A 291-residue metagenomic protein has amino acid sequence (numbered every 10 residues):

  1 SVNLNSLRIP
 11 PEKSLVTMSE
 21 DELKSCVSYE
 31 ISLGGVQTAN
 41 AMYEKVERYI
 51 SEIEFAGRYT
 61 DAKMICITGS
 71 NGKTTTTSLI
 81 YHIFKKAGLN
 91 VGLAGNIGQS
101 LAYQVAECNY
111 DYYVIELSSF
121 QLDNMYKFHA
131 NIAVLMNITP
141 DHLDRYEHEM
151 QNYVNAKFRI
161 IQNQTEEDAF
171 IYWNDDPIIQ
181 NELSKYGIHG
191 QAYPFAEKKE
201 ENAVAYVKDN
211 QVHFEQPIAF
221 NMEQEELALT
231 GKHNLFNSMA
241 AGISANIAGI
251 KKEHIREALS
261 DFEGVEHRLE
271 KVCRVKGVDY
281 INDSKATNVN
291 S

Functional and structural regions predicted by a protein language model:
S1-S51, I250: N-terminal leader/targeting and accessory segments in enzymes
P11, V16, S51-I53, G95 (+3 more regions): Short loop/edge segments at beta-strand edges and connector loops that shape dinucleotide/nucleotide cofactor-binding
L15, R48, G72, N152 (+2 more regions): Short secondary-structure boundary/capping elements
G34-G35, N40-N174, I178-G190: Phosphate-binding loop of NTP-binding sites
I50-E54, G187-V207, R256-S260, E270: Beta-strand->loop->alpha-helix junctions that form or flank phosphate-binding loops in nucleotide-handling enzymes
S119, I138-T139, D175-I178, A196-E201 (+2 more regions): Glycine-rich beta-alpha junction loops
A169, V204-P217: Short polybasic amphipathic segments
M222-S291: Nucleotide phosphate-binding/pyrophosphate-handling subdomain across enzymes that bind or process nucleotide phosphates
